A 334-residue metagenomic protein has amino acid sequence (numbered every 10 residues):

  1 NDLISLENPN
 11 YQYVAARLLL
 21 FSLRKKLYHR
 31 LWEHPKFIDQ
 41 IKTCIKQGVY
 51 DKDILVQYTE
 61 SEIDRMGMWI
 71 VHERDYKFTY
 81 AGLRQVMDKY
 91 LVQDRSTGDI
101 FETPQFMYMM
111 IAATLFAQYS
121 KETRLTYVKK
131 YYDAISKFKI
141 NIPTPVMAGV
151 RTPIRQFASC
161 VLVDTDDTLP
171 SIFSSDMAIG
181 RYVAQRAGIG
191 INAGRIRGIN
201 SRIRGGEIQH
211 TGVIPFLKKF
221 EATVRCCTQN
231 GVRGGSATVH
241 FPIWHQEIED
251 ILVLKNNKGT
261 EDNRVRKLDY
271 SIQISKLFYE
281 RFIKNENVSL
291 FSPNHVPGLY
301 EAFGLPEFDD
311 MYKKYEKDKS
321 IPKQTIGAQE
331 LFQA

Functional and structural regions predicted by a protein language model:
N1-A334: Extended catalytic cores of very large enzyme megasubunits
